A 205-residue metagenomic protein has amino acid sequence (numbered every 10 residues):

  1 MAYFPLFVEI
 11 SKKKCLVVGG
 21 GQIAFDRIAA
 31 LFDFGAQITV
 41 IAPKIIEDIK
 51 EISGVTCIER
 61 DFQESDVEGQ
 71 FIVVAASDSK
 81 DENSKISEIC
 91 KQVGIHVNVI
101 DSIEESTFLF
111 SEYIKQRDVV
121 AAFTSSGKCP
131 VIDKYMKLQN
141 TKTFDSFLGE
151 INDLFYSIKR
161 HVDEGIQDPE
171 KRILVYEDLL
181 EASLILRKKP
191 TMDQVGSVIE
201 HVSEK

Functional and structural regions predicted by a protein language model:
M1-K44, I49-I52, C57: Hydrophobic, well-ordered beta-alpha structural blocks that scaffold small-molecule cofactor pockets
I10, D66-E68: A short, aliphatic-rich alpha-helical micro-motif
K14, F71-I72: Structural motif
Q22-I23, D81, G127: Residue-level detector of alpha-helix initiation sites
E59-E64: Conserved SAM/SAH-binding loop
I72-S77, N83-L109: ADP-ribose/adenylate-binding Rossmann-like module
V99-L148: E1/E1-like adenylate-forming module used to activate ubiquitin-like modifiers and sulfur-carrier proteins
G127-K205: An accessory alpha-helical subdomain
